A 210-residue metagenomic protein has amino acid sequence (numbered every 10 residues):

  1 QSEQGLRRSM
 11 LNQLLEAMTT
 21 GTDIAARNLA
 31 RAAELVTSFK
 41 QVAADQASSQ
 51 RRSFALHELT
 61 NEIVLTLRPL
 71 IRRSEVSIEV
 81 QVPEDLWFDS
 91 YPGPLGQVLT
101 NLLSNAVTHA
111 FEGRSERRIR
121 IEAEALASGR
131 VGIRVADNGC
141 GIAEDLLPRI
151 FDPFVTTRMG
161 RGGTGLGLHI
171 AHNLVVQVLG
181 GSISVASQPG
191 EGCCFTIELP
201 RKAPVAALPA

Functional and structural regions predicted by a protein language model:
Q1-A30: Histidine phosphotransfer helical core of two-component systems
L11, L15-T22, R52-V64: A conserved beta-strand-to-alpha-helix junction within the catalytic ATP-binding
D45-S49, W87-S90, T157: Conserved micro-motifs of the catalytic ATP-binding
N61, R72, S77-W87, L126: Conserved catalytic submotifs in the C-terminal HATPase_c
I119-R120, E124-I133: Short beta-strand-loop-beta element adjacent to the nucleotide/active-site pocket used for signaling
I142-F154: Short conserved segment of the HATPase_c
V175-V176: Detector for a conserved hydrophobic position within an alpha-helical segment of the HATPase_c
L179-A186: Glycine-rich ATP-binding loops of the HATPase_c
